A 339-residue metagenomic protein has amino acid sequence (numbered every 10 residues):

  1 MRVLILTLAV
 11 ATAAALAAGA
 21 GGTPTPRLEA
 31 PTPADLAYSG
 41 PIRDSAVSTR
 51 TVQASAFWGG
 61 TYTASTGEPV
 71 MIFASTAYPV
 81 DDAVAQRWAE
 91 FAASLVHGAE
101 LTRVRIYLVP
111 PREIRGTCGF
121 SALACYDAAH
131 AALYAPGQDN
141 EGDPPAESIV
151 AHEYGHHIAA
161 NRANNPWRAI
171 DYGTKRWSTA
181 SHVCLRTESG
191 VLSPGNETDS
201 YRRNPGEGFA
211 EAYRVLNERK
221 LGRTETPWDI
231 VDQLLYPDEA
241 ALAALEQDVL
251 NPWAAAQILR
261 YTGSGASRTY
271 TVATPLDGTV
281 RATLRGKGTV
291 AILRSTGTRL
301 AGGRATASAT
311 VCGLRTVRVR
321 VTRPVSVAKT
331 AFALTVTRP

Functional and structural regions predicted by a protein language model:
E68-A128: Auxiliary, metal-adjacent structural segments of Zn-dependent hydrolase domains
A132-A151, T198-Y201: Short pre-active-site segment immediately N-terminal to the catalytic Zn-binding motif
Y154-G173, F209, N217-G222: Catalytic Zn2+-binding segment of zinc metalloproteases
W177-I258: Metalloprotease/metallohydrolase-associated module, dominated by Zn2+-dependent proteases
N251-T279, R285, P339: Non-catalytic extracellular/lumenal accessory regions of secreted precursors
G278, T310-K329: Noncatalytic modules at the cell exterior or secretory-pathway interfaces, chiefly beta-strand-rich lectin/adhesion
K287-G297: Short, surface-exposed beta-strand/strand-loop-strand elements in extracellular ectodomains
V325-P339: Edge beta-strands of jelly-roll/beta-sandwich modules across compartments, strongly enriched in secreted/luminal
